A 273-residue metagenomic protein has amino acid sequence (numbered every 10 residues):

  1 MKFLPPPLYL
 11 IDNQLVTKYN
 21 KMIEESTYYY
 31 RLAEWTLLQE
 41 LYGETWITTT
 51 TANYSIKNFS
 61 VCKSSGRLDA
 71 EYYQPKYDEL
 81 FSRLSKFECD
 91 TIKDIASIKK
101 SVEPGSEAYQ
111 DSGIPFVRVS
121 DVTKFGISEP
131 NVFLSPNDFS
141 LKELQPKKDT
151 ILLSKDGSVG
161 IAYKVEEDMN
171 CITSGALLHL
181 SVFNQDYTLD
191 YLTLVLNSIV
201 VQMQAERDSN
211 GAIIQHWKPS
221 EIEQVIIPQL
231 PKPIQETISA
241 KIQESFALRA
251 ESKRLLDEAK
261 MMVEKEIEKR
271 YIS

Functional and structural regions predicted by a protein language model:
M1-D12, C171-L178, G211-I234: A short glycine-rich beta-alpha junction/loop motif
F3-V102, K232-S273: Non-catalytic DNA-recognition/assembly elements of restriction-modification systems
T49-A52, P104-G113, R207-S209: Short coil/turn segments at secondary-structure boundaries
C89-G105, S120-K148: Sequence-specific dsDNA recognition surfaces
F116-R118, I151-S154: Short hydrophobic-aromatic micro-motifs
S140-L141, E167, A212: A structural connector/turn signal
L144, S154-V195: A short beta-sheet element
L189-Q202, R207: Glycine- and charge-enriched low-complexity intrinsically disordered segments
